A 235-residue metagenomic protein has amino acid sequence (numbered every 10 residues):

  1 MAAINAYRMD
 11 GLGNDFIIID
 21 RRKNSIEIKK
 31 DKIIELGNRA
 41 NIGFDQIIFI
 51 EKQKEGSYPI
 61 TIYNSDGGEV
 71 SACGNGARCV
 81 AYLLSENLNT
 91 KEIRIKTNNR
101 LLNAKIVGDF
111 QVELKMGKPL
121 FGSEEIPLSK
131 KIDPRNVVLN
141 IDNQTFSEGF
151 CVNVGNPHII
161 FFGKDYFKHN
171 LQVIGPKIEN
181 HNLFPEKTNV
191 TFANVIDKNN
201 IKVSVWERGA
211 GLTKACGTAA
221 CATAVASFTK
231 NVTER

Functional and structural regions predicted by a protein language model:
M1-G108, I159-R235: A glycine-rich beta-to-alpha transition motif near the start of alpha/beta enzyme domains, typified by
N89, T97-G163, F167-K168: ATP-dependent small-molecule kinase catalytic core of the GHMP/sugar-kinase superfamily and closely related
